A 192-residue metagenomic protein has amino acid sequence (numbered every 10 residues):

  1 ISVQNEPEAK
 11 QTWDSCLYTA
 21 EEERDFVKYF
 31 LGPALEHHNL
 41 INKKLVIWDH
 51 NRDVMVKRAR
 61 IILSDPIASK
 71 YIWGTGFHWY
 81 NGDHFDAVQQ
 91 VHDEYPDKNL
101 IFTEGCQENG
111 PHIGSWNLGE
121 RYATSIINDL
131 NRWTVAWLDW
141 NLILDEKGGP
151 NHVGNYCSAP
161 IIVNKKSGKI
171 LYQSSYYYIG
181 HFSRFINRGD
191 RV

Functional and structural regions predicted by a protein language model:
S2-E6: Mobile, glycine-rich extracellular loop/lid and propeptide segments that shape or gate substrate/ligand access
K10-V192: Substrate-binding and catalytic surfaces of secreted/luminal carbohydrate-active proteins
